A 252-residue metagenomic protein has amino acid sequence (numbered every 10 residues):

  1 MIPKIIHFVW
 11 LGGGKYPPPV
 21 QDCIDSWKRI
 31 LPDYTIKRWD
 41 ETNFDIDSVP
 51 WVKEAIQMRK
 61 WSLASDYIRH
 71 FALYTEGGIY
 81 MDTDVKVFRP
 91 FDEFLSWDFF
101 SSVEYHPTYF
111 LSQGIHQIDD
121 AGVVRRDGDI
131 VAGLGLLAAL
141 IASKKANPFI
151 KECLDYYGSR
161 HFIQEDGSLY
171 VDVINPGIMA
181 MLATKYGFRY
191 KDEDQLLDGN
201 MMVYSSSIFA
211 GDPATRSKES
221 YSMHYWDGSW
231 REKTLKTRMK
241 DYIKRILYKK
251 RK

Functional and structural regions predicted by a protein language model:
M1-S65, M81-K252: Glycosyltransferase-associated regions of secretory-pathway enzymes, highlighting luminal stem/catalytic domains
D66-G78: Small-residue hinge/turn detector
